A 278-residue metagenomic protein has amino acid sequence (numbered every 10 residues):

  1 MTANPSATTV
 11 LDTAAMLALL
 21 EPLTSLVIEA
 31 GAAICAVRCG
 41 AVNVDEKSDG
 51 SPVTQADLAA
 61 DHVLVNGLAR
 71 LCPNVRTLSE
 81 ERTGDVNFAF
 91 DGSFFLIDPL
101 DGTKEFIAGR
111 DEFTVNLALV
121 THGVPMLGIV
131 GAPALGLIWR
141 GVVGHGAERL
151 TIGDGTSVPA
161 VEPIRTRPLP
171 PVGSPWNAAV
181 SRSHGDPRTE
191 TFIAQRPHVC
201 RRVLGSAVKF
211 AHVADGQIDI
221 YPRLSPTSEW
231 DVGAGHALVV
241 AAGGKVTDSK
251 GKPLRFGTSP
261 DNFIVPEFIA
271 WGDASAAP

Functional and structural regions predicted by a protein language model:
M1-L100, P187, T191-A194, K252 (+1 more regions): N-terminal subdomain of lithium-sensitive/metallo-dependent phosphomonoesterases centered on the IMPase/IPPase/PAP
M1-S25, T191-A194, F210-P278: Oxyanion/phosphate-interacting regions
I34, D57, L68, T103 (+6 more regions): Residue-level signal for inorganic ion chemistry
N43, R76, N177, V199-C200 (+1 more regions): Conserved beta-strand segments of alpha/beta enzyme cores
D91-P133: Glycine-rich active-site/cofactor-binding loop and its immediate structural neighborhood
L117-A211, T258-P278: Acidic beta-strand-loop-alpha-helix segment within the catalytic core of divalent metal-dependent phosphate-processing
